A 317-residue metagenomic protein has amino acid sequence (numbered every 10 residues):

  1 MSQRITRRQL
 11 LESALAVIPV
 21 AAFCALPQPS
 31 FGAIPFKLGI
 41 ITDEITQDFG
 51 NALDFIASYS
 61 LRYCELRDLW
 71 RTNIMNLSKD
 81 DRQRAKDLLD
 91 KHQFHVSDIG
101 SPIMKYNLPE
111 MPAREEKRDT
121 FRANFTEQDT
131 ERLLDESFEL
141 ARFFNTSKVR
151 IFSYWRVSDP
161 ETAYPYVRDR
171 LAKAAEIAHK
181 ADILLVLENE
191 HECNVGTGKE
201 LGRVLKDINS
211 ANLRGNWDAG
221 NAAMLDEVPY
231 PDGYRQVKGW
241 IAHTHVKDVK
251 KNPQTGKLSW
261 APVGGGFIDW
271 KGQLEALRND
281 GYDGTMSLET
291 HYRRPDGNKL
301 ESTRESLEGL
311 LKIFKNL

Functional and structural regions predicted by a protein language model:
S2-R4, R8-A25, F31-L38, T46-R62 (+3 more regions): Histidine-acidic metal/acid-base catalytic patches
A14-L15, V20-A25, N107-G215: Active-site acidic/histidine proton-transfer and metal-coordination neighborhood in alpha/beta enzyme cores
E44-T46, D68-W70, P102-K105, S153-V157 (+4 more regions): Active-site-proximal loop/turn and secondary-structure-junction residues that shape catalytic pockets, frequently
A52, A85, S137, A174 (+1 more regions): Aromatic/hydrophobic pocket-lining residues that form π-stacking "cages" and hydrophobic walls in ligand
R67-A85, V157-S158: Glycine-rich, proline-tolerant flexible connector loops at the mouths of alpha/beta enzymes
S78-Q93, D98: Aromatic-lined substrate-binding rim segments of carbohydrate-active enzymes
K91-F94, L140-N145, A174-L185, Q273-Y282 (+1 more regions): A structural motif corresponding to the C-terminal end of an alpha-helix and its immediate exit/capping segment
